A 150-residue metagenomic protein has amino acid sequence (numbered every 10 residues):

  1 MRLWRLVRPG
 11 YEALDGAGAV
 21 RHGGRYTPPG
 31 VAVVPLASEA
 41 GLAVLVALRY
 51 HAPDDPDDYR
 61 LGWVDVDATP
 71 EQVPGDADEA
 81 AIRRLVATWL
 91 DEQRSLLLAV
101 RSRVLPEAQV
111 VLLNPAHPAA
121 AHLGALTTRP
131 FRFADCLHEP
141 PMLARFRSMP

Functional and structural regions predicted by a protein language model:
R2-D15, R25-P28, D54-P150: Active-site and NAD+-binding cores of ADP-ribose-processing enzymes
H22: Catalytic core of tubulin tyrosine ligase-like
Y26-Y50, V111-A116: Extended catalytic/binding region for NAD+/ADP-ribose chemistry, centered on the ART fold
